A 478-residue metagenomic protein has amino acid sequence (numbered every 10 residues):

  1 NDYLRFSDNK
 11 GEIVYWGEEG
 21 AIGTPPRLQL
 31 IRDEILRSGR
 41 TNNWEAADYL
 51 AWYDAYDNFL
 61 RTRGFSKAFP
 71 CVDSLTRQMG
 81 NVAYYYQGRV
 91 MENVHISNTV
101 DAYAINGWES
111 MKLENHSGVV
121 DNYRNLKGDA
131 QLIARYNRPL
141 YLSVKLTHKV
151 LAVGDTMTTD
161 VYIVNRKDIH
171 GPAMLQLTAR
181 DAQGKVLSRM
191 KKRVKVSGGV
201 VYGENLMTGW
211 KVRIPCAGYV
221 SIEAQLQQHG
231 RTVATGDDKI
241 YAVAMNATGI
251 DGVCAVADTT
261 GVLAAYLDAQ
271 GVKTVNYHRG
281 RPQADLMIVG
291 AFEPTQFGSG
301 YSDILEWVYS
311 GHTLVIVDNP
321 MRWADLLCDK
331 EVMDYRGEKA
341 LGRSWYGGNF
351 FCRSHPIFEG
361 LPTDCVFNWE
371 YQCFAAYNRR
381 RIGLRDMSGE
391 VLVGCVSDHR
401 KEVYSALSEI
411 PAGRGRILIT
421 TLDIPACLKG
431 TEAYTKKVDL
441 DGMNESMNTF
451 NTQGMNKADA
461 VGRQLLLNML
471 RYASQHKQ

Functional and structural regions predicted by a protein language model:
D2-Q176, L187, S474: Substrate-binding clefts and catalytic carboxylate motifs of secreted carbohydrate-active enzymes
K10-I13, N98-A102, G252, Q270 (+4 more regions): Loop/turn elements at helix/coil->beta-strand transitions in domains of secreted/extracellular proteins
W16, D285-A291, V315, I417-T421: Structural motif
G23, G261-L263, F292-F297, R322 (+1 more regions): Short acidic, S/G/P-rich loop/turn micro-motifs used as interaction or catalytic elements
E114-V120, R124, L151-Y162, L175 (+4 more regions): Extracellular ligand-binding/catalytic regions of CAZymes and related secreted enzymes and adhesion modules
D155-V196, N205-W210, G218-Q228: Beta-strand-rich binding/interaction modules
G218-Q225, H229-V289, D318-P320, D334-G347 (+1 more regions): Aromatic-Pro/Gly-enriched surface loop or interdomain linker that acts as a lid/target-recognition segment
E293-F374, V461: A glycine-rich, often tryptophan-bearing local segment used as a flexible ligand/cofactor-contacting loop or short
